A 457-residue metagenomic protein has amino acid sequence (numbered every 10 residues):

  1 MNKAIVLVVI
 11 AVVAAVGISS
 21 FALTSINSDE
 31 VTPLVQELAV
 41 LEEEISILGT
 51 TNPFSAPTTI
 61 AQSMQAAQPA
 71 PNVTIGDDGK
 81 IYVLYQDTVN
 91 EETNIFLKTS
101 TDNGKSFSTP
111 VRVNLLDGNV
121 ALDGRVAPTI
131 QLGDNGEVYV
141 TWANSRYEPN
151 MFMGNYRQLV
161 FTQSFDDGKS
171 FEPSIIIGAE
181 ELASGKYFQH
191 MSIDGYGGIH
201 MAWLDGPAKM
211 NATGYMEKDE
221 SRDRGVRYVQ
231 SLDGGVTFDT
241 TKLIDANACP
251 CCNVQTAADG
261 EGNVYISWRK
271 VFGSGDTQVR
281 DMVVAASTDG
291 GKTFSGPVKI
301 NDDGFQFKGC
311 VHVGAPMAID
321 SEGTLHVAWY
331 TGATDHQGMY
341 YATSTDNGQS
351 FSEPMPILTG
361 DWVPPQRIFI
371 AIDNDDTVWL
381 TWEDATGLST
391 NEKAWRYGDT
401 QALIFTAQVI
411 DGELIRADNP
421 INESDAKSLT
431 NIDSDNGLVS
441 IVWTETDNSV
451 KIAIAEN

Functional and structural regions predicted by a protein language model:
M1-A4: Positively charged n-region of N-terminal signal peptides that target proteins for export
L7, V13-N457: Extracellular, repeat-based ectodomains that mediate carbohydrate processing or recognition
